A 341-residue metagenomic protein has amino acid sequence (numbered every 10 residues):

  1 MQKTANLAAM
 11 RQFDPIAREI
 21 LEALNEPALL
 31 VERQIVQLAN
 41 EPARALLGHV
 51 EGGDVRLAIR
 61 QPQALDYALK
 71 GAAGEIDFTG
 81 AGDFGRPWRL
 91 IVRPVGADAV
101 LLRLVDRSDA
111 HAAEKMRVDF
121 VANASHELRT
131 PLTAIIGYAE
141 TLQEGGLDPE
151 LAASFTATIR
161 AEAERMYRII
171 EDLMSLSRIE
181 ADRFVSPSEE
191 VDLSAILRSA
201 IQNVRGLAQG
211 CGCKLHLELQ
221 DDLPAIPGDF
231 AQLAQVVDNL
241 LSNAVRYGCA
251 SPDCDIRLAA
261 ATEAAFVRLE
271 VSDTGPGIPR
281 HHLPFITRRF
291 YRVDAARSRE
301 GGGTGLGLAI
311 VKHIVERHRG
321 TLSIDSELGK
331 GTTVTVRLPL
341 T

Functional and structural regions predicted by a protein language model:
Q12-F78: PAS-family sensory domains
V55-D109: PAS-family sensory/regulatory modules and their coupling/dimerization elements
A161-M166: Short alpha-helical segment of the dimerization/phosphotransfer core of two-component systems
A181-S186, A225-G228: Conserved micro-motifs of the catalytic ATP-binding
P187-E190, Q209, K214-P224: Conserved catalytic submotifs in the C-terminal HATPase_c
G277-F285: Short helix N-cap motif at coil->helix boundaries in the Bergerat
R319-G320: Conserved glycine-rich
